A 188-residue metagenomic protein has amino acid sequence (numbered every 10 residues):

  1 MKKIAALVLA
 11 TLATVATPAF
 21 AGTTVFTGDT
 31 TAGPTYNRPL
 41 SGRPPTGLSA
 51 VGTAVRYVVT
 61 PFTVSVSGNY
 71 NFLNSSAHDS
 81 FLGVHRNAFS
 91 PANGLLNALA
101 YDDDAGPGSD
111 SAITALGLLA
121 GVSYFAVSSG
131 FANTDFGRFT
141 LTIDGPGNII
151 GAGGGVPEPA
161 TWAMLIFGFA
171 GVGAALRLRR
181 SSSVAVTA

Functional and structural regions predicted by a protein language model:
M1-A5, A185-A188: Bacterial Sec-dependent N-terminal signal peptides
A5-L7, L12-T23, G147-G171, A175: Short, threonine-centered small-residue motifs that mark membrane-proximal processing/anchoring sites and TM-junction
G22-P45, V51-S65, V84-A98, T114-G154: C-terminal edge strands of extracellular/lumenal beta-sandwich accessory domains
N69-S76: A short beta-strand element within beta-rich, extracytoplasmic domains of secreted/secretory-pathway proteins
S76-F81, T134: Extended, low-complexity, turn-rich repeat/linker tracts enriched in Gly/Pro/Ser/Thr and Asp/Glu that occur
N97-A105: Solvent-exposed serine/threonine-rich low-complexity stretches and specific carbohydrate-binding patches
P107-S111: Short, solvent-exposed loop/turn segments in extracellular or other extracytoplasmic domains
G173-A188: C-terminal membrane-anchoring or membrane-association module
